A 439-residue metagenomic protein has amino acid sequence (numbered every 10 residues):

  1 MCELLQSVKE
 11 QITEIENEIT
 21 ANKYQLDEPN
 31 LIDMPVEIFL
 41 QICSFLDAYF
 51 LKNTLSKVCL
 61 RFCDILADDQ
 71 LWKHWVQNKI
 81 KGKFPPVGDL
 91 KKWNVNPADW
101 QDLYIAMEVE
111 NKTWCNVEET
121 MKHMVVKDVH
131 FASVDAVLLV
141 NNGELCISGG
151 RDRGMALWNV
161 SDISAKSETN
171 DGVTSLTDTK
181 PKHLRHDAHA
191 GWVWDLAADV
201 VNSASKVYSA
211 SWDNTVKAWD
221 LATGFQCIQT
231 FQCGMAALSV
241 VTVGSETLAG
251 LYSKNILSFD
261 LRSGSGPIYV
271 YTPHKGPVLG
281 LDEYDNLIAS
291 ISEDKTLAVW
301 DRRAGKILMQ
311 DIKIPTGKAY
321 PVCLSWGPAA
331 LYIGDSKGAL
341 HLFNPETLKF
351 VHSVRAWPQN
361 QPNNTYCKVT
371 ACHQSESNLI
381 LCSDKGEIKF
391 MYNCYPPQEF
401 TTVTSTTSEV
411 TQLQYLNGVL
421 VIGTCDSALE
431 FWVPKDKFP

Functional and structural regions predicted by a protein language model:
C2-E37, S44, Y49-L138, N142-E144 (+1 more regions): Intrinsically disordered, low-complexity acidic/Ser/Thr/Pro-rich linker and tail segments in large eukaryotic scaffolds
M124-V129, S167-D178, K182-A188, C227-C233 (+4 more regions): Short C-terminal beta-strands that terminate individual repeats in beta-propeller domains, predominantly WD40 blades
F131-L138, A190-A198, T230-V243, G276-D282 (+3 more regions): Canonical WD40 repeat/beta-propeller blade segments in eukaryotic WD-repeat proteins
G149-D152, A210-D213, G250-S253, I291-D294 (+3 more regions): Conserved strand-to-loop turn within each blade of WD40 beta-propeller repeats
M155-N159, A210, V216-D220, I256-D260 (+4 more regions): WD40-repeat beta-propellers
I228-Q310, L324: Solenoidal tandem-repeat scaffolds enriched in leucines and small polar residues
T411-P439: Blade-level signature of beta-propeller repeat domains, shared across WD40, Kelch, NHL, RCC1 and BNR/Asp-box propellers
